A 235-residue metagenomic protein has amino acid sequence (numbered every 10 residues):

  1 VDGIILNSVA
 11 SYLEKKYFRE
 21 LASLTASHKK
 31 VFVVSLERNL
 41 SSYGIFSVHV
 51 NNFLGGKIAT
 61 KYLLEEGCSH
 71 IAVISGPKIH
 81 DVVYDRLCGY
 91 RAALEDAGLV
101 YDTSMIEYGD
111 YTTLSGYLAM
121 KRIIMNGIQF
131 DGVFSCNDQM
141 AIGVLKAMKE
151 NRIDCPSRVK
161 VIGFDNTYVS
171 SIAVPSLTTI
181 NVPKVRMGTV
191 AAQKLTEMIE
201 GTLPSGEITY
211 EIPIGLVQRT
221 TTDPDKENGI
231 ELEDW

Functional and structural regions predicted by a protein language model:
V1-K61, M125, W235: Alpha-helical recognition/docking segments in bacterial nutrient-uptake and carbohydrate-utilization systems
V1-S11, F32, A72-I74, I106 (+2 more regions): Periplasmic-binding protein-like
S8, E37, H49, S75 (+3 more regions): Short beta-strand/turn micro-motifs composed of small residues that flank or help shape donor/cofactor-binding pockets
S8, N52, V83, N137-D138: Helix N-cap/beta->alpha junction signal
S11, L40, I79, R86 (+1 more regions): Alpha-helix capping/helix-boundary segments
G44-V73, C88-A92, T113-R122, A141 (+1 more regions): Hydrophobic alpha-helical segments within soluble ligand-binding/sensing domains
V48-N51, K121-W235: Flexible loop/turn connectors
K57-L99, S104, P204-T222: An alpha-beta-alpha
